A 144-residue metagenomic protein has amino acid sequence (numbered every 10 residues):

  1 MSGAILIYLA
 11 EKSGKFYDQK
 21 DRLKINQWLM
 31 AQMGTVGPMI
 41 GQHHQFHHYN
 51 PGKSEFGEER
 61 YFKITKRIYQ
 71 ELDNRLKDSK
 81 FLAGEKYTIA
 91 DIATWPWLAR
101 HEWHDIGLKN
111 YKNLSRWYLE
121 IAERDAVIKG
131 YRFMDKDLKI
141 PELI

Functional and structural regions predicted by a protein language model:
M1-R67, D73: GST-like domain detector, emphasizing the conserved glutathione-binding G-site in the N-terminal thioredoxin-like
K15, N74-E85, D125-G130: Surface-exposed helix-capping loop/turn segments at secondary-structure junctions
Y17-K24, W28, D78-A90: All-alpha amphipathic helical-bundle segments outside canonical DNA-binding/catalytic cores that form hydrophobic
M33-V36, W97, L143: Short alpha-helix boundary/capping elements
M39-H44, L82-N110, S115-I121, I128: GST superfamily/GST-like fold recognition
I128-I144: Terminal-tail/helix-coil boundary detector
